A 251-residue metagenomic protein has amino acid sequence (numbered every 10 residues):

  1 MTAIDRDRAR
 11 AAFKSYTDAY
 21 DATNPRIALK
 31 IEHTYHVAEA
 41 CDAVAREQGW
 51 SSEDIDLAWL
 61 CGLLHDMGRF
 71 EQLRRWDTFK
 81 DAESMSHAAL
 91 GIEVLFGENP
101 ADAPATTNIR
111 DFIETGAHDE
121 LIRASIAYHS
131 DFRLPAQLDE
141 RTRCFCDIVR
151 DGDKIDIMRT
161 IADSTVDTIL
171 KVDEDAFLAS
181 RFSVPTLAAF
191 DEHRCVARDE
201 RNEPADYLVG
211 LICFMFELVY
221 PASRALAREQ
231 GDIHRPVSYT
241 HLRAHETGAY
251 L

Functional and structural regions predicted by a protein language model:
T2-A19, L63-G68: Short alpha-helical hairpin
A12-H36, F70-D81: Active-site flanking loop/helix segments enriched in acidic
I27-L60: Alpha-helical phosphate/pyrophosphate-handling elements in metalloenzyme active cores
W50-L218: Divalent metal-dependent catalytic cores for phosphoryl transfer on phosphate-bearing substrates
F216-A227: Short helix-capping/linker segments at secondary-structure and domain boundaries
T240-T247: Conserved small/polar residues in nucleotide/adenosyl-binding loops
